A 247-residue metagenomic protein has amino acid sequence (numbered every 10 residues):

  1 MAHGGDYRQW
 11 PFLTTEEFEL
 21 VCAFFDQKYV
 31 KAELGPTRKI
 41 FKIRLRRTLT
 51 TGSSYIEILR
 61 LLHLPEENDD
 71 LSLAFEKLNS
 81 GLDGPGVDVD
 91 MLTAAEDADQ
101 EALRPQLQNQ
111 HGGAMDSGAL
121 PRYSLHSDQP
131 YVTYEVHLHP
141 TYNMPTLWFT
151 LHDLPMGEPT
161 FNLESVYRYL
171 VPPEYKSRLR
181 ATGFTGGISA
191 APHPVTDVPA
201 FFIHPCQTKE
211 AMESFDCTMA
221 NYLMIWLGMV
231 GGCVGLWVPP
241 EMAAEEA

Functional and structural regions predicted by a protein language model:
M1-V132, H139-Y142, L154-E246: Extended, low-hydrophobicity segments enriched in charged/polar residues
